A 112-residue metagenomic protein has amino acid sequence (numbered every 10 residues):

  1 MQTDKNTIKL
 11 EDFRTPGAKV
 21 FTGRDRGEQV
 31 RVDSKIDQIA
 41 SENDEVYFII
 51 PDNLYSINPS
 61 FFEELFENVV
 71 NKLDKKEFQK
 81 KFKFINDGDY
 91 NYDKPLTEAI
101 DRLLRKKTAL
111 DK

Functional and structural regions predicted by a protein language model:
M1-L10: Short beta-strand/loop segment at the start of cytosolic alpha/beta domains
L10-K35, S41-D44, I50-T97: Amphipathic alpha-helical interaction surfaces in cytosolic regulatory modules
L104-R105: C-terminal partner/receptor-binding element of secreted or periplasmic proteins
T108-K112: Short acidic DE-rich linear segments
